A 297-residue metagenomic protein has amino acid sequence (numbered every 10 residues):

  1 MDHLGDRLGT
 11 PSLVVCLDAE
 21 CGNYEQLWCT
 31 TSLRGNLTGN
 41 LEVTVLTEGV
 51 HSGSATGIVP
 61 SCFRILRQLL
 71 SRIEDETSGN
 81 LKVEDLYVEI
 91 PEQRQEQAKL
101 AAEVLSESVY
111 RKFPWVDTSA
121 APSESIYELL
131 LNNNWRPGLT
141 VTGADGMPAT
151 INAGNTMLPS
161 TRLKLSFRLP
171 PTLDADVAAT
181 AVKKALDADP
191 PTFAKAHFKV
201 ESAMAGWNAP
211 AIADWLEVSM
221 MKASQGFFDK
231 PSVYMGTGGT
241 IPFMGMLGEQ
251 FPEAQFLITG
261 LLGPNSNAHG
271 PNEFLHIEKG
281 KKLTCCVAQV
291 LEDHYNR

Functional and structural regions predicted by a protein language model:
M1-S32: Acidic/histidine-rich catalytic neighborhood of metal-dependent amide-processing enzymes
M1-T10, P190-A194, A213-E217, D293: Proteins with a high burden of low-complexity, intrinsically disordered sequence enriched in S/T/G/P/A and R, requiring
D2, E249, Q289: Short, well-ordered alpha-helices that flank and scaffold nucleotide-derived cofactor binding pockets
G22-Y24, T38-L275, K281-C285: Metal-dependent amide/peptide-bond hydrolase catalytic core, centered on the "pita-bread" metallohydrolase fold
L33-L37: Active-site PLP attachment segment
K279, N296-R297: A structural-propensity feature for long, helix-poor, extended segments
C286-H294: C-terminal alpha-helix
